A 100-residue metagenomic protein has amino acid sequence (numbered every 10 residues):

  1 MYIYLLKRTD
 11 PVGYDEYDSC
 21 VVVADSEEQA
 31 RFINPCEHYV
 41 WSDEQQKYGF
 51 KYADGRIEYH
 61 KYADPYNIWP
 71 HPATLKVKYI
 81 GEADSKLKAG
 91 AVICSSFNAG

Functional and structural regions predicted by a protein language model:
M1-E16: Short aromatic-glycine-(Arg/Gly/Cys) micro-motifs in beta-strand/loop hairpins
Y4-L6, V22, T74-V77: Short beta-strand element of the conserved SAM-dependent methyltransferase core
E16-D25: A short, exposed loop/beta-hairpin motif centered on an aromatic-Gly-Thr core
A24-I33: A short, structured loop/turn motif at beta-sheet edges
C36-G100: Short, mixed-charge low-complexity intrinsically disordered segments
